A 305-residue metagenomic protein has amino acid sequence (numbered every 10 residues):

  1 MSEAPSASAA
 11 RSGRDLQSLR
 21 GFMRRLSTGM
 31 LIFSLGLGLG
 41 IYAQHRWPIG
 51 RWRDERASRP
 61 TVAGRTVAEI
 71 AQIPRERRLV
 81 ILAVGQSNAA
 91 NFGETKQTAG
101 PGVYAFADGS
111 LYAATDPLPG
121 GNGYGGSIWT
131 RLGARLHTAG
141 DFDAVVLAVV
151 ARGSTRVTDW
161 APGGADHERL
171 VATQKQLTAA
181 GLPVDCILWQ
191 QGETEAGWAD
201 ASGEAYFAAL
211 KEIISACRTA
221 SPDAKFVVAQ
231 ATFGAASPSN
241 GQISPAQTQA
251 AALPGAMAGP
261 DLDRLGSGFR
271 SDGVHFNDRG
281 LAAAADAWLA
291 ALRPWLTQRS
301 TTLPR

Functional and structural regions predicted by a protein language model:
M1-M23: N-terminal Lys/Arg-rich, disordered targeting/topogenic segments
R25-R305: Cell-envelope and extracellular/periplasmic
